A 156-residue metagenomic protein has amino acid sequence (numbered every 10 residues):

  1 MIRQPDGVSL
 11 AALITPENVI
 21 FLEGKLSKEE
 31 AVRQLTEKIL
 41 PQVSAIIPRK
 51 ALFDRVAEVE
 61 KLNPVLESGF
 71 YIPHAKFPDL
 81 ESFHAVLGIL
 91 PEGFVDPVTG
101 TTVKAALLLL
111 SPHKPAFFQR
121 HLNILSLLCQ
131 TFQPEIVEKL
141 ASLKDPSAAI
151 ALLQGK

Functional and structural regions predicted by a protein language model:
M1-K156: Cytosolic covalent-transfer regions centered on His/Cys nucleophiles that carry phosphoryl or persulfide groups
